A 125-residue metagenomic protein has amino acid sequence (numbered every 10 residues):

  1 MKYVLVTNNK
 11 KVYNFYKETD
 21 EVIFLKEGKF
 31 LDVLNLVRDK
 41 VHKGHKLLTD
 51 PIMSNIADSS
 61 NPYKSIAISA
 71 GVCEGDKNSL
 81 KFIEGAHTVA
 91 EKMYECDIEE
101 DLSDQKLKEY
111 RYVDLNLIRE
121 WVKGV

Functional and structural regions predicted by a protein language model:
M1-V4: Extreme N-terminal starter segment of soluble prokaryotic enzymes
V6-Y13: Short, polar loop motifs at secondary-structure junctions
K10, I52-S54, G71: Short glycine-rich anion-binding loops that position phosphate/pyrophosphate groups of nucleotides and phosphorylated
F15-E18, F24-N61: Rossmann-like NAD(P)(H) cofactor-binding subdomain of soluble oxidoreductases
E18-E21, L47, K64, C96-K106: Generic alpha-helix detector with strongest preference for long hydrophobic helices that associate with membranes
D39-K40, A70-V125: Internal alpha-helical scaffold of NAD(P)-dependent oxidoreductase catalytic cores
A57-C73: Short basic, glycine-rich beta-strand/loop surfaces that mediate nucleic-acid
